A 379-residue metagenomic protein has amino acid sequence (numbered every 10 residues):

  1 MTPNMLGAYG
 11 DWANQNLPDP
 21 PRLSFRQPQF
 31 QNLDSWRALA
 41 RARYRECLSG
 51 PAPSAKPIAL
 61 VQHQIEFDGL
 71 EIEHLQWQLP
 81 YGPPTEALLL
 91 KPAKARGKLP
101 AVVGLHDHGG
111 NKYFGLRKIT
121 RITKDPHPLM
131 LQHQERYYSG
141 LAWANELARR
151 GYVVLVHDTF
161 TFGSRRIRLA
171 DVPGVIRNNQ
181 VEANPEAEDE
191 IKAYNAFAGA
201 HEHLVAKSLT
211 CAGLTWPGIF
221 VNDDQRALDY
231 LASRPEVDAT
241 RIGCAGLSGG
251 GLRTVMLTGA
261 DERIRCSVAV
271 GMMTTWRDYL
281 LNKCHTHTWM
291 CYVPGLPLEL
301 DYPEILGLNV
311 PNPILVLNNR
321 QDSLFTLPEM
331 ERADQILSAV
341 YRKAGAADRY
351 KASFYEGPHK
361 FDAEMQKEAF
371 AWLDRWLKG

Functional and structural regions predicted by a protein language model:
M1-E71, L79, G115, R150 (+1 more regions): N-terminal targeting or regulatory segments adjacent to alpha/beta-hydrolase or S9 domains
G82-T85, P92-V102, H108-N111: Proline/glycine-enriched tight loop/beta-turn segments at coil->beta junctions that connect or precede beta-strands
L105-N222, A232-S233, L280-L281: Cap/lid segment of the alpha/beta-hydrolase catalytic domain
G199-L214, G218-A227, C266-L306, P311 (+2 more regions): Mobile cap/lid helix-loop segments that gate and shape the active-site cleft of serine hydrolases
E236-S248: Alpha/beta-hydrolase fold nucleophile elbow
G251-E262: Short glycine-enriched nucleophile-adjacent loop and the immediately C-terminal alpha-helix near the catalytic center
W289, Q335-G379: C-terminal catalytic histidine-bearing segment of alpha/beta-hydrolase fold enzymes
N309, V316-N318: Short beta-strand/loop motif that positions the catalytic acidic residue of the alpha/beta-hydrolase fold
